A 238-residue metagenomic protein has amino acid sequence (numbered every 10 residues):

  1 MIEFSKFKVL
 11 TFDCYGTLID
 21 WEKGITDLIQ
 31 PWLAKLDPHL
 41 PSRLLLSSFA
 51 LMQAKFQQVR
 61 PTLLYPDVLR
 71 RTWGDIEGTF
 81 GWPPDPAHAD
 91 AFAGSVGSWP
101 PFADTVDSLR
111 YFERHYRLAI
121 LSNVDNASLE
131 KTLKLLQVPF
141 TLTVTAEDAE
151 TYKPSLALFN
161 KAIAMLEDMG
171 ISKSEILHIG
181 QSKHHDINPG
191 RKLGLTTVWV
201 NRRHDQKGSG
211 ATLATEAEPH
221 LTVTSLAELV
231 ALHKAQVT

Functional and structural regions predicted by a protein language model:
M1-L10, R43, V106, R110 (+1 more regions): Asp-based, Mg2+/Mn2+-dependent phosphohydrolase catalytic module
I2-A103, R110, R114, A127: N-terminal helical cap/lid subdomain that shapes the substrate entry/recognition surface in HAD-like hydrolases
